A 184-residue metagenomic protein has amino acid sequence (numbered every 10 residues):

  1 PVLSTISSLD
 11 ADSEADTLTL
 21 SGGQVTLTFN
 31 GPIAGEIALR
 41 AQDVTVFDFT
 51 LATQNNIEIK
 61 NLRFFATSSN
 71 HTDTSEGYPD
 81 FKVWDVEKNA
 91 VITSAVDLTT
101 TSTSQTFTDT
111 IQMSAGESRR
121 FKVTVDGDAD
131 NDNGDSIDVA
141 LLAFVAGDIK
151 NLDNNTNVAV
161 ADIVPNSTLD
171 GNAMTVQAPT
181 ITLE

Functional and structural regions predicted by a protein language model:
P1-E184: Exposed, polar/acidic Ser/Thr-rich sequence context and nearby capping/turn residues that mark flexible linkers
